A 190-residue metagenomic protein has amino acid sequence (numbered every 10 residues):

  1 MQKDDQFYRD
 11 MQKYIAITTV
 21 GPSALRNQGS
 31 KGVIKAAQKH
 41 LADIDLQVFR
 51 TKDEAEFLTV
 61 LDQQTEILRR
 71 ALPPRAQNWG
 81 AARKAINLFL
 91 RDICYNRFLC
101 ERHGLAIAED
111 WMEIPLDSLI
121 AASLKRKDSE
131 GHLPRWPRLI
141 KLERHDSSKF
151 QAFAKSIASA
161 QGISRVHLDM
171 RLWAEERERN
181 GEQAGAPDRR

Functional and structural regions predicted by a protein language model:
M1-A76: Phosphate/adenylate-binding glycine loop and adjacent helical scaffold
M1-I17, P22, R75-R83, N87 (+2 more regions): C-terminal accessory module of base-excision DNA glycosylases/AP lyases that mediates lesion recognition and DNA
